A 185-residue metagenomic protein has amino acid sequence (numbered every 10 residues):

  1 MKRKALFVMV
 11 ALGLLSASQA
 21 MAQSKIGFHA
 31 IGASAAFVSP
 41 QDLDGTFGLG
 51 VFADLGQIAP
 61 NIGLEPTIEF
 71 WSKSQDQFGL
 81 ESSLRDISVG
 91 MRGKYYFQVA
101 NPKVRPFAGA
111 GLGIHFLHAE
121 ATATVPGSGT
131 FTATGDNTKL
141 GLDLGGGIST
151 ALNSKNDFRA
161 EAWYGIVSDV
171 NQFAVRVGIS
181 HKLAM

Functional and structural regions predicted by a protein language model:
M1-G27, A184-M185: Cleavable N-terminal export/targeting peptides
A22-D44, A100-P102, I114-K139, A184: Outer-membrane pore/translocation modules
S24-Q98, S149, N153-D157: Glycine- and aromatic-enriched membrane insertion/assembly motifs of diderm outer-membrane and organelle channel
S34-V38, T67-W71, G111-H115, W163-G165 (+1 more regions): Outer-membrane beta-barrel pore domains and translocons
L43-L49, Q75-S83, H118-G129, V170-R176: Outer-membrane beta-barrel translocator domains and adjoining extracellular loop/strand segments of Gram-negative
E65-T67, G90-R92, R105-G111, R159-W163 (+1 more regions): Outer-envelope exported proteins of Gram-negative bacteria
G93, N171-M185: Outer-membrane beta-barrel "beta-signal"
G127-V167, G178: A charged, solvent-exposed segment within the mature domains of Sec-exported extracytoplasmic proteins
